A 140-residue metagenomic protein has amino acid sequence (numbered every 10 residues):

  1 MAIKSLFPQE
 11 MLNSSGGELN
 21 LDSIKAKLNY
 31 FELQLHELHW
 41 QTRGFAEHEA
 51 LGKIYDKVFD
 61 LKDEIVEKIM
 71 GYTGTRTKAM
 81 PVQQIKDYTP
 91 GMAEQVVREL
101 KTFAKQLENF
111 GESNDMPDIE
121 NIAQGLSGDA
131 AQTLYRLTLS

Functional and structural regions predicted by a protein language model:
M1-D22, T102, L107, N114 (+2 more regions): Charge-dense, intrinsically disordered terminal/linker segments
G16-K25, F31, T89-V96: Disorder-to-helix initiation segments
L21, E32-H39, K62, V66-I69 (+2 more regions): A structural signal for well-ordered alpha-helices, especially hydrophobic packing surfaces of coiled-coils
Y30-K53, N109-D118: Helix-loop segments that flank and shape redox-cofactor active sites
F31, I54-K57, L61, I122 (+1 more regions): Extended, well-ordered alpha-helical scaffold segments
A46-K78: Conserved alpha-helical segments that form or flank metal/cofactor-binding pockets of metalloenzymes
P81-L134: Acidic/histidine-rich alpha-helical segments that form the ligand environment of transition-metal centers
